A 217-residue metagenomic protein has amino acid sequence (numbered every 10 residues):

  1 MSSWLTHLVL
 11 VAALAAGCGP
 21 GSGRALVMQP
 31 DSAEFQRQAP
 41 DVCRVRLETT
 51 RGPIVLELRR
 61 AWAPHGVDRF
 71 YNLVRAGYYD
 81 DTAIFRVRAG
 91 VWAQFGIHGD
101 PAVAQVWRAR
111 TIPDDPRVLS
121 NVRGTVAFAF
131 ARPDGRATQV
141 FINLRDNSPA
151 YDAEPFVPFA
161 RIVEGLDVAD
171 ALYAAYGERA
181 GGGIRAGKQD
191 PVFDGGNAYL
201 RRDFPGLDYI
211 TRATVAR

Functional and structural regions predicted by a protein language model:
M1-S2: N-terminal secretory signal peptides that target proteins for export/translocation
T6-L14: Hydrophobic helical h-region of N-terminal Sec-dependent signal peptides in bacterial secretory/periplasmic proteins
C18-R217: Cyclophilin-like peptidyl-prolyl cis-trans isomerases
